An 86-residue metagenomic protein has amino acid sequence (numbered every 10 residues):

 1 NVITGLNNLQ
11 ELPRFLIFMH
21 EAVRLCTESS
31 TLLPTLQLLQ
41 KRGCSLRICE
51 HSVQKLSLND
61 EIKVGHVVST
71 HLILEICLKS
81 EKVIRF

Functional and structural regions predicted by a protein language model:
N1, S30-P34, G65-V67: Charged helix-capping and loop-helix junction motifs
N1-S29: Conserved mixed alpha/beta catalytic, RNA-binding, or beta-rich assembly cores of soluble enzyme, regulatory
I3, L33-Q37, L74: Short amphipathic alpha-helical segments and helix-helix/interface helices
P13, G43, V64, S80-E81: Short, well-ordered alpha-helix to beta-strand connector turns
R24-S29, K55-I62: Glycine-rich, charge-decorated loop segments at or immediately adjacent to ligand/cofactor-binding or catalytic sites
L32-L58: A glycine-rich helix N-cap at a beta->alpha junction
E61-H71: Active-site regions of enzymes building and remodeling cell-envelope glycoconjugates
E75-R85: C-terminal binding/interaction regions
